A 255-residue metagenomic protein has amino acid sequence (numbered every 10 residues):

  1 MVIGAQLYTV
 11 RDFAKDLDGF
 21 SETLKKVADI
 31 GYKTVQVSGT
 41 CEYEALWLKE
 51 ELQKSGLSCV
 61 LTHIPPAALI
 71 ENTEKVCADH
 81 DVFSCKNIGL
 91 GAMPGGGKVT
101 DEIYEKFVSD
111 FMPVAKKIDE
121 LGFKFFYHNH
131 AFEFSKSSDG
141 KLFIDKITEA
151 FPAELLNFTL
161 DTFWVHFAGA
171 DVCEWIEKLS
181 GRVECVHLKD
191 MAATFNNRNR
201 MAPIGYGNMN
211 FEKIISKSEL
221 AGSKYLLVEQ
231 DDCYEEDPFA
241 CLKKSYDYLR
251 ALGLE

Functional and structural regions predicted by a protein language model:
M1-N87, R250, L254-E255: N-terminal pre-domain/capping segments
I3-L7, V35-V37, C59-I64, I88-L90 (+4 more regions): Hydrophobic faces of well-ordered beta-strands that scaffold small-molecule active sites in alpha/beta enzyme cores
A5, V27, V35, L52 (+8 more regions): Conserved, mostly hydrophobic/aromatic
R11-L17, T34-W47, I64-T73, G95-V99 (+5 more regions): Acidic-and-aromatic substrate-binding clefts and catalytic sites of carbohydrate-active enzymes
L48-I64, F111-I118, D145-A153, F211-I214: Alpha-helix-loop-beta-strand connector modules within alpha/beta enzyme cores
Q53, L61, P65, G140-P152 (+1 more regions): Short, electropositive alpha-helical surface patch
E71-D110: Glycine/small-residue-rich loop that forms an oxyanion/phosphate-binding "nest" at active or ligand-binding sites
E120-N208: Acidic/histidine-rich catalytic cores of soluble enzymes
